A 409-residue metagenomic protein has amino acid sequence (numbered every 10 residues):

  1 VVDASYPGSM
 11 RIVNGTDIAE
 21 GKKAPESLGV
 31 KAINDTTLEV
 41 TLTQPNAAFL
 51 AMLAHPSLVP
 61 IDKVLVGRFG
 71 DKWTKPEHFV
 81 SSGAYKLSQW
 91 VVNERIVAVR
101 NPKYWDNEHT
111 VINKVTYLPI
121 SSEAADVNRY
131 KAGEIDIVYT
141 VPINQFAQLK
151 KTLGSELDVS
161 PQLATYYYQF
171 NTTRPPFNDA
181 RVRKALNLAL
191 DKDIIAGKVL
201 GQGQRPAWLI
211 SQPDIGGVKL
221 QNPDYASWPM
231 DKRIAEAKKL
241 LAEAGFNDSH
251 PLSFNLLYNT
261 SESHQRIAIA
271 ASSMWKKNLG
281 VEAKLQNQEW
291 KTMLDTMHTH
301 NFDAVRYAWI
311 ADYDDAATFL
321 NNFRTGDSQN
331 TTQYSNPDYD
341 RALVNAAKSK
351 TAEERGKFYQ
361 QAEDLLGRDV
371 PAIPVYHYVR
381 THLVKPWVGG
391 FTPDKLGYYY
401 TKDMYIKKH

Functional and structural regions predicted by a protein language model:
R11-D17, G21-T37, L42-T116, A124 (+3 more regions): Gly/Pro-rich hinge or "lid" segments in bacterial periplasmic/extracellular proteins
G21-A24, V30-K31, M230-K232, V281-H298 (+2 more regions): Extracytoplasmic/peripheral linker and loop segments enriched in polar/acidic and small residues with frequent Thr/Pro
A47-L53, G197, E243-S263, V305-A308 (+1 more regions): Bilobed periplasmic-binding protein-like "clamshell/Venus-flytrap" ligand-binding domains
S88-V99, T116-R174, G197: Extracellular/periplasmic solute-recognition and catalytic clefts
V92, I234, K238-A311, G326 (+2 more regions): Ligand/substrate-recognition segments at binding pockets and active sites
A147-V159, H300-F302, D315-N330, K385-G389: Ligand-binding "clamshell"
R205-E243, S261-R266: Structural transition elements
H382-H409: Long beta-strand-rich cores associated with HINT superfamily self-processing modules
